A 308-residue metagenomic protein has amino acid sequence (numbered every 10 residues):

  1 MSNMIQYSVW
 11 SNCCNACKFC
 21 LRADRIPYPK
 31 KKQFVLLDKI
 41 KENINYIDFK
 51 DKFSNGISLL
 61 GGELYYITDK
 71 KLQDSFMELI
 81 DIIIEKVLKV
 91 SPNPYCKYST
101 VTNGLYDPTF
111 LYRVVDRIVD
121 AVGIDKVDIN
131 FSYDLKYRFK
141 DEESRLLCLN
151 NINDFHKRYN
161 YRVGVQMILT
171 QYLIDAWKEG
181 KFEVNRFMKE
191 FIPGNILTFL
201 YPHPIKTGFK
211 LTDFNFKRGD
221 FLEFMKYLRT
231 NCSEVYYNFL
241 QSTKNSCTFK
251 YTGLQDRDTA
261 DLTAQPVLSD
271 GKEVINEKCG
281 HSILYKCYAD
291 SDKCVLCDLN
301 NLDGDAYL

Functional and structural regions predicted by a protein language model:
M1-K39, K286, K293: Canonical Radical SAM [4Fe-4S] cluster-binding loop centered on the CxxxCxxC motif and its immediate flanking residues
M4, D24-V35, D51-L72, V87-T109 (+3 more regions): Core AdoMet radical
F19, A23-I26, E179-N185, F216 (+4 more regions): Secreted/processed peptides and extracellular or luminal domains of membrane proteins
A23, D261-L308: Flexible mid-to-C-terminal extensions adjoining Fe-S/redox cofactors in radical SAM and related proteins
P29-K30, D125, S132-D270: Radical SAM enzyme [4Fe-4S]-AdoMet core and its adjacent flexible, acidic and glycine-rich loops/tails across
K41, M77-I84, L88, V115-V119 (+3 more regions): Residue-level detector of alpha-helical secondary structure
E42-D48: A short, N-terminal amphipathic alpha-helix
K70-D81, D107-V119, E142-E143, A176-F187: Distinct, well-ordered alpha-helical segments
